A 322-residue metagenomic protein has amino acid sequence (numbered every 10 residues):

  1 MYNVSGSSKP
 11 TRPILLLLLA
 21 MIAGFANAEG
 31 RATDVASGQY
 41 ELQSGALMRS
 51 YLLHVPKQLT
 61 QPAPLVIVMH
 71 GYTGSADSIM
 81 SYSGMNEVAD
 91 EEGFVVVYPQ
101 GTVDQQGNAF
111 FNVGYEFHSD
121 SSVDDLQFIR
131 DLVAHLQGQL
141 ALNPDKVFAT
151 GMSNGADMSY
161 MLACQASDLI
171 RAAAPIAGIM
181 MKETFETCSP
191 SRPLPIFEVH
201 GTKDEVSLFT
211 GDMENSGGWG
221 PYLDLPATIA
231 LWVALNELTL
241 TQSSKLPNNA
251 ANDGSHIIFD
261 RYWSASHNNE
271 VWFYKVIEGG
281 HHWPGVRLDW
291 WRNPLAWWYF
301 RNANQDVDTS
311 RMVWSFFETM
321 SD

Functional and structural regions predicted by a protein language model:
I14-G24: Bacterial N-terminal signal peptides
A26-L65, D77-S83, V88-E91, S121 (+10 more regions): A domain-start/cap signature at the N-terminus of enzymes
V68-G71, Y98, K275: Structural cue for short, hydrophobic secondary-structure segments
G71-S75, G279: Active-site glycine-rich loops that stabilize anionic/oxyanionic intermediates across multiple enzyme folds
Q100-D124: Cap/lid segment of the alpha/beta-hydrolase catalytic domain
Q127-D145: Conserved acidic catalytic loop of the alpha/beta-hydrolase fold
E198-H200: Short beta-strand/loop motif that positions the catalytic acidic residue of the alpha/beta-hydrolase fold
T202-W272, G279-V307: Active-site-adjacent alpha-helix of alpha/beta-hydrolase-fold enzymes
